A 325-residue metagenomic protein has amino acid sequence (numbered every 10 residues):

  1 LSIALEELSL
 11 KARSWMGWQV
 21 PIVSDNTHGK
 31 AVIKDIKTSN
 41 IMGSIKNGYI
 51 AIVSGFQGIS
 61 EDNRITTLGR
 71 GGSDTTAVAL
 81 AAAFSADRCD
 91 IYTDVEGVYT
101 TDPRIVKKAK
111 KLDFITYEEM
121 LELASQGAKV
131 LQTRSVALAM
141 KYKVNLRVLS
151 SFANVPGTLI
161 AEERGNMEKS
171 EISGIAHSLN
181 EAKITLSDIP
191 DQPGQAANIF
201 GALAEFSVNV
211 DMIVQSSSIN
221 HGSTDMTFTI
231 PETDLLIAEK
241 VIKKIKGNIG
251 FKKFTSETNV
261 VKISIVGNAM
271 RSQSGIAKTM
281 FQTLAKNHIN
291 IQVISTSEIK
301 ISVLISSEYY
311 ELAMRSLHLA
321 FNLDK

Functional and structural regions predicted by a protein language model:
L1-V136, I305: Nucleotide/pyrophosphate-binding catalytic subdomain
I3-E7, N40-S44, A79-A83, G97 (+13 more regions): Alpha-helical scaffold segments in soluble metabolic enzymes
E6-S9, I45, Y49, F84 (+10 more regions): Structural signal for hydrophobic packing residues in well-ordered secondary-structure cores of soluble enzyme domains
A12-R13, C89, L146, V210 (+1 more regions): Hydrophobic anchor at the start of a short beta-strand that flanks the dinucleotide cofactor-binding loop
G17-V20, F56-Q57, T93-V98, P103-R104 (+6 more regions): Short, ordered loop/turn segments at secondary-structure junctions
A31, T67-G71, K110-D113, L121-K129 (+8 more regions): Hydrophobic alpha-helical scaffolding
V53-S54, A86, D113, E122-N180: Phosphate/diphosphate-binding glycine-rich loops and adjacent basic-rich segments that engage nucleotide
P156-K325: A conserved regulatory-domain signal marking ACT and ACT-like small-molecule sensing domains and adjacent regulatory
